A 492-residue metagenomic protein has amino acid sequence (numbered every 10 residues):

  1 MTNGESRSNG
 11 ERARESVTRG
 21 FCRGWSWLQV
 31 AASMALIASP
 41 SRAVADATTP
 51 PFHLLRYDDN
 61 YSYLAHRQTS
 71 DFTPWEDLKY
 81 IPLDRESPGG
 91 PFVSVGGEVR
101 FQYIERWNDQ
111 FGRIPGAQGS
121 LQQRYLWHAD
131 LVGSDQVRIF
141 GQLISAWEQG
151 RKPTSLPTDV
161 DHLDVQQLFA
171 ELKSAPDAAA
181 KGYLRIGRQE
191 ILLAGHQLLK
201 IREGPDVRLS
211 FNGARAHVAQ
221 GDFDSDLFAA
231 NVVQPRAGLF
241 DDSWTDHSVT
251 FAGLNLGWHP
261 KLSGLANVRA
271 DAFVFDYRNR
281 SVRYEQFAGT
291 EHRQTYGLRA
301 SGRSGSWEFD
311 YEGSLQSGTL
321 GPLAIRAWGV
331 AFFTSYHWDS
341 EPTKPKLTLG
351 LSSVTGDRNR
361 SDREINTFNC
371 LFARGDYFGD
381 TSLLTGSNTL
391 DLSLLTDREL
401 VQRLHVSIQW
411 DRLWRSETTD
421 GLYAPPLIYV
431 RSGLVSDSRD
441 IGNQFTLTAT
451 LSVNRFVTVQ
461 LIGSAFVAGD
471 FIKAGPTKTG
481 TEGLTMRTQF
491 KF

Functional and structural regions predicted by a protein language model:
T2-G4, C22-L28, L36-A117, H128 (+7 more regions): N-terminal periplasmic/intermembrane-space "pro-region" immediately following the signal or transit peptide
T49-F72, E285-Q286, E312-G313, L323-V435: Extracellular/periplasmic loop regions
Y61-Y63, T479-F492: Outer-membrane beta-barrel "beta-signal"
S87-G89, L131-D135, S174-A178, R208 (+7 more regions): Outer-membrane beta-barrel strand-turn architecture
G97, Q123-L131, Q167-L172, A214-V218 (+9 more regions): Residues on the lipid-exposed face of transmembrane beta-strands in outer-membrane beta-barrel proteins
Q102-R106, Q136-R138, Q142, A146-E148 (+7 more regions): Structural signature of outer-membrane beta-barrel domains
E105-Q123, L131-K181, Q197-I201, G238 (+6 more regions): Surface-exposed loop and membrane-interface regions of Gram-negative outer-membrane beta-barrel proteins
A178-L184, Q197-S361, T419, V435-S436 (+2 more regions): Signature for the C-terminal beta-barrel architecture of outer-membrane proteins
